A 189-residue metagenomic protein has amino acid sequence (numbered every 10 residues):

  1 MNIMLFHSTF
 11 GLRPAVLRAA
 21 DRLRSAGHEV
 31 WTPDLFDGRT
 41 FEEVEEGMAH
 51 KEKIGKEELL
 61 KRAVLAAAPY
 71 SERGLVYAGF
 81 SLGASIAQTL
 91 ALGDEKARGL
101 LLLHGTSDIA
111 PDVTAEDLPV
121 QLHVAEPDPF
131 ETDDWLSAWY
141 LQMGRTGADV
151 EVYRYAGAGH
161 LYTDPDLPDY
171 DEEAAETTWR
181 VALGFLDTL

Functional and structural regions predicted by a protein language model:
M1-E72, Y162-T163: Serine-hydrolase catalytic machinery in alpha/beta-hydrolase-like enzymes
Y70-F80: Alpha/beta-hydrolase fold nucleophile elbow
G79-G83, A87: Gly/Ala-rich beta-loop-alpha elbow adjacent to hydrolase catalytic centers
K96-T106: A conserved short beta-strand
A115-V120, A148-D149: Short, proline-enriched alpha-helix->beta-strand connector loops that line the catalytic pocket of alpha/beta-hydrolase
L122-V124: Short beta-strand/loop motif that positions the catalytic acidic residue of the alpha/beta-hydrolase fold
P127-T132: Acidic catalytic loop of the alpha/beta-hydrolase fold
D149-L189: C-terminal catalytic histidine-bearing segment of alpha/beta-hydrolase fold enzymes
